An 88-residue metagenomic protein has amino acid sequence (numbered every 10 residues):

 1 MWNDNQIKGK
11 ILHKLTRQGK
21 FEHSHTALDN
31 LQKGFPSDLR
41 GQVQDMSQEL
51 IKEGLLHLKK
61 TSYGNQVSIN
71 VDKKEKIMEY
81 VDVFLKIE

Functional and structural regions predicted by a protein language model:
M1-F21, V81: Short alpha-helical segments that sit at the start of domains
R17, F21, G34-S37, L56: General structural signal for alpha-helix termini and helix-helix connectors
L28-G41: Short helix-coil junctions and helix-kink-helix linkers
F35, I69-V71: Short beta-strand-to-loop capping motifs
Q44-Q48: Short, hydrophobic-biased segments on the C-terminal half of alpha helices that form "recognition helices"
I51-T61: A short, conserved structural fragment
Y63-I69: Minor-groove-contacting beta-hairpin "wing" of winged helix-turn-helix DNA-binding domains
D72-E88: Short, amphipathic alpha-helical interaction segments positioned at domain boundaries
